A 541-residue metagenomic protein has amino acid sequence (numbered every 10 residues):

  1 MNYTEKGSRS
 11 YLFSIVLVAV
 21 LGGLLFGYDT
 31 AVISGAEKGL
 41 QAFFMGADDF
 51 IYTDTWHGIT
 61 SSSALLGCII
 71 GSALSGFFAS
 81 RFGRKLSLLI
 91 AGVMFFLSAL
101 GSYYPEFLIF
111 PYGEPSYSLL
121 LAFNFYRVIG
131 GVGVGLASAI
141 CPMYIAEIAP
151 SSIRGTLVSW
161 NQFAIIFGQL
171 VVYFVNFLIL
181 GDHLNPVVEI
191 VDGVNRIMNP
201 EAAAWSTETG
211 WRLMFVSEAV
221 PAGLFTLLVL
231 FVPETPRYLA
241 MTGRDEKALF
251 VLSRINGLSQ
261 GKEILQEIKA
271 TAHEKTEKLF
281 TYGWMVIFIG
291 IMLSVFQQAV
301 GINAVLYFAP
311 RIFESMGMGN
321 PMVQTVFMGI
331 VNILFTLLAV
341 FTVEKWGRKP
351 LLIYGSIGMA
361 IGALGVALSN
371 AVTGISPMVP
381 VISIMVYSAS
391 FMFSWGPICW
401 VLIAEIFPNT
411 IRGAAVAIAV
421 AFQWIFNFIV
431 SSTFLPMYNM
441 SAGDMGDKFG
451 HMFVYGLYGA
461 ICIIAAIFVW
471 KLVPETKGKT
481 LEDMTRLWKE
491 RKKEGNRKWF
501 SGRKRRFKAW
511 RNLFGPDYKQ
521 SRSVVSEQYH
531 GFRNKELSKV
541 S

Functional and structural regions predicted by a protein language model:
M1-I255, A270-S541: Alpha-helical transmembrane bundle of multi-pass membrane proteins
R254-I264: Short intracellular "coupling" helices and adjacent cytoplasmic loop segments at the cytosolic face of multi-pass
